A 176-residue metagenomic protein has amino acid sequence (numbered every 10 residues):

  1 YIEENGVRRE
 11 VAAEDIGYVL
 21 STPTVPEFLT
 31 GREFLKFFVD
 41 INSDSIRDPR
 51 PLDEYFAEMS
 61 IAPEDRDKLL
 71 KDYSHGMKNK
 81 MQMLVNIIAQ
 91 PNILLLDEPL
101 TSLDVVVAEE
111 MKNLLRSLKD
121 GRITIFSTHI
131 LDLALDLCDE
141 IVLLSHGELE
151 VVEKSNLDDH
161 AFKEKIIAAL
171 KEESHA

Functional and structural regions predicted by a protein language model:
T22, F28-N42: Q-loop/switch helix immediately C-terminal to the Walker
L69-G76: Conserved ABC ATPase signature
L94-E98: Catalytic Walker B motif of ABC-type/P-loop ATPase nucleotide-binding domains
A108-D120: Helical segment within the ABC ATPase nucleotide-binding domain
G121-S127: Conserved H-loop
A134-D136: A short, surface-exposed alpha-helical micro-motif characterized by mixed small hydrophobic and charged/polar residues
